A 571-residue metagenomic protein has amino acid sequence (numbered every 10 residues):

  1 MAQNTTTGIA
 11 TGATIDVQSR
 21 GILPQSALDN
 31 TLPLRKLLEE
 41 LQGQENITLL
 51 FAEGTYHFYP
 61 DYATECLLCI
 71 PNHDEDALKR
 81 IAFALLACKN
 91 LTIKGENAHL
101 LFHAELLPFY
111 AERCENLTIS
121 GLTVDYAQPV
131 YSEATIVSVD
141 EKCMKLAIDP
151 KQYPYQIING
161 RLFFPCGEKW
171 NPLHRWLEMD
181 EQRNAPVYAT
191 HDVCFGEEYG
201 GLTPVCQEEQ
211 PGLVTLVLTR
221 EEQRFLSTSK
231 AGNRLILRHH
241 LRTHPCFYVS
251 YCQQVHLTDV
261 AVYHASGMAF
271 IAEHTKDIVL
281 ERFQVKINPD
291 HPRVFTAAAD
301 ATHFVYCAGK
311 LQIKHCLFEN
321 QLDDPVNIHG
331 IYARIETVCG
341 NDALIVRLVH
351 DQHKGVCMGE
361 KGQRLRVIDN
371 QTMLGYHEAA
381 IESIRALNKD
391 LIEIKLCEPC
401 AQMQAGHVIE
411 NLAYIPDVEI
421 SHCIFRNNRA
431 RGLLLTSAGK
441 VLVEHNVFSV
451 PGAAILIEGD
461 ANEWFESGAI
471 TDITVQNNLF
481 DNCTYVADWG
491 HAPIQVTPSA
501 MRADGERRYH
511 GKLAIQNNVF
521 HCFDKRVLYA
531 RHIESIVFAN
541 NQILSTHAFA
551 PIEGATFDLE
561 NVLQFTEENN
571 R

Functional and structural regions predicted by a protein language model:
I15, I47-L49, F83, L91 (+24 more regions): Solenoid scaffold repeats with emphasis on beta-solenoid/beta-helix
V17-L50: Acidic Gly/Asp/Thr-rich repetitive segments characteristic of extracellular carbohydrate-active and adhesion proteins
R35-Q42, H57-T92, L101-S120, Q128-M144 (+8 more regions): Extracellular beta-strand-rich solenoid/capping regions of secreted or surface-exposed proteins that bind or remodel
F51, F58, L85, G95 (+22 more regions): Extracellular beta-strand solenoids
F102, Y126-A127, K151-Q207, K354-N388: Ser/Thr/Gly-rich low-complexity blocks that favor extended beta-strand/coil architectures
F102-P108, Q128-S132, H244-C246, S266-I271 (+11 more regions): Short glycine/acidic-rich loop motifs that flank beta-strands on beta-rich extracellular proteins
P186-R242, E378, S383-I420, F425-N427: Small/polar beta-strand repeat architecture
